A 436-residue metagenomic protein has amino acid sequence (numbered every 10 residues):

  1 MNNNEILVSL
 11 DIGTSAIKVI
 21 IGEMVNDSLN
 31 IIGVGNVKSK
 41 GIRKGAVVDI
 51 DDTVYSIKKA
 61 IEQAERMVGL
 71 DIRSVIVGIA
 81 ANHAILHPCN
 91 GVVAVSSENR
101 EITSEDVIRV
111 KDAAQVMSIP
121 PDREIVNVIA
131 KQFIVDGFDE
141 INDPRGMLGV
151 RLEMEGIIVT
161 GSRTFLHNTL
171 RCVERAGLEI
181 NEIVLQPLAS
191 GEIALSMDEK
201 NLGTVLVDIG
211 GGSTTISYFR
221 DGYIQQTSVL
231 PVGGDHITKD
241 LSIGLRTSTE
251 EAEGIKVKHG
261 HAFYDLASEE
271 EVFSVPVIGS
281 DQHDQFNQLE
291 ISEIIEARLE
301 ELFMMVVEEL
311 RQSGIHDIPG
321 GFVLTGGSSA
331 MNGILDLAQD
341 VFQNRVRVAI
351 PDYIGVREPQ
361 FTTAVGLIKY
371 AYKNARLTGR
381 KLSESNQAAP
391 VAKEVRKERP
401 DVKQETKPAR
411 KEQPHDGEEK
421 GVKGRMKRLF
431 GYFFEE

Functional and structural regions predicted by a protein language model:
M1-A16, I20-V75, I79-T204, T247-E250 (+2 more regions): Nucleotide/phosphate-binding catalytic cleft detector across ATP-hydrolyzing and phosphate-transferring enzymes
S9-L10, V19, V77, V173 (+5 more regions): Residue-level signature of catalytic and energy-coupling elements of molecular machines, predominantly ATP/GTP-dependent
L10-A16, I79-A80, L206-S213, F219-G222 (+2 more regions): A short acidic Gly-Thr/Ser loop motif
A16, A80, G161, F263 (+1 more regions): Glycine-rich phosphate-binding loops at beta-strand->alpha-helix junctions
L152-E153, R220-Y223, G314-G321: Short, surface-exposed connector motifs at secondary-structure boundaries
P231-S248: A conserved active-site cap/scaffold subdomain adjacent to cofactor or substrate pockets
E308-G320, M331-V346: ATP-binding/phosphotransfer module of carbohydrate and carboxylate kinases, centering on a glycine-rich
R347, P351-A392: Glycine-rich phosphate-binding/hydrolytic loop that grips phosphoryl groups
